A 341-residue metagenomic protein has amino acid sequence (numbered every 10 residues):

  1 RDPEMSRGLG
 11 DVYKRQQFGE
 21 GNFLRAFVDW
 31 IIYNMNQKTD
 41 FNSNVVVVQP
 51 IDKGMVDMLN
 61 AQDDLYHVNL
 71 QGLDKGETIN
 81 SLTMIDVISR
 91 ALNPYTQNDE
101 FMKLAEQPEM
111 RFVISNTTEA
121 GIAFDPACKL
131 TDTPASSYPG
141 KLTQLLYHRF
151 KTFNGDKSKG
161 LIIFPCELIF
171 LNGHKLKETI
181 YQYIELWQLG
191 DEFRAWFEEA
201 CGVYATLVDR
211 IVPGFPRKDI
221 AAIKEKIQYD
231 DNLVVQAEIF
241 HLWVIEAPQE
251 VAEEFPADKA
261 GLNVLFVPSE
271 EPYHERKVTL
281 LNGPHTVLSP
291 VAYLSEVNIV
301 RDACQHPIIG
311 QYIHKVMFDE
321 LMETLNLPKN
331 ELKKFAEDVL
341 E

Functional and structural regions predicted by a protein language model:
D2-Y13: Single conserved hydrophobic/aromatic residue that forms the stacking wall/gate of nucleotide- or nucleobase-binding
D11-Q49, G54: N-terminal phosphate-binding or glycine-rich loops at protein starts, especially the Walker A/P-loop of NTPases
Q17-V28, L168, K277-A292: Conserved phosphate/anionic-ligand binding catalytic regions in large, soluble enzymes, centered on
S43-I122: Glycine-rich nucleotide/cofactor/substrate-binding loop typically near the N-terminus or early in the first domain
V48-A61, C166-N172, R194-D219: Short, conserved secondary-structure transition motifs
L104-E198: Active-site periphery "cap/insert" segments of enzyme catalytic domains
K226-P328: A conserved active-site cap/scaffold subdomain adjacent to cofactor or substrate pockets
E323-E341: C-terminal structural cap/anchor segments
